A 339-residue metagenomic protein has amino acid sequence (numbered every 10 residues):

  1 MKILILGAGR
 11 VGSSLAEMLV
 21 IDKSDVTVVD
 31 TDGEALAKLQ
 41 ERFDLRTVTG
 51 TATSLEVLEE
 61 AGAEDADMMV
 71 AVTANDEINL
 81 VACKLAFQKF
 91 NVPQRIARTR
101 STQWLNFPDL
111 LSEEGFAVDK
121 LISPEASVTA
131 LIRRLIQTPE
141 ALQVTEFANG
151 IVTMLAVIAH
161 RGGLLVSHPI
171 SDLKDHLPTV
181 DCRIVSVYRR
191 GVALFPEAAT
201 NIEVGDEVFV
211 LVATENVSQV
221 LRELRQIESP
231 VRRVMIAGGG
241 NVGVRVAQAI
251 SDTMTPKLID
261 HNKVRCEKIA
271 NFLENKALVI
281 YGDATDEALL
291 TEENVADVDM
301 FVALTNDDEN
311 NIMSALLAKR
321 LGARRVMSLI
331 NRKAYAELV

Functional and structural regions predicted by a protein language model:
M1-V339: Cytosolic regulatory regions of ion transport systems
